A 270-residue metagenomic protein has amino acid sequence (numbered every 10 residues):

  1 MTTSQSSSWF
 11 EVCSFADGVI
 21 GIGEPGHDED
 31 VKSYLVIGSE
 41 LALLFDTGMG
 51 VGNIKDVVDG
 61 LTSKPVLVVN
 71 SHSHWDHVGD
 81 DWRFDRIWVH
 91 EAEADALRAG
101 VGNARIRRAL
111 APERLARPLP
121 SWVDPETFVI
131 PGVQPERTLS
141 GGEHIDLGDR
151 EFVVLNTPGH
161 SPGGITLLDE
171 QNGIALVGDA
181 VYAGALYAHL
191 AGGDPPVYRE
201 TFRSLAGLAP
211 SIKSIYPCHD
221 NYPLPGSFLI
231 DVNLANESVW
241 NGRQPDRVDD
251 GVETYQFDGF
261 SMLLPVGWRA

Functional and structural regions predicted by a protein language model:
M1-S6, E200-A270: Accessory terminal helices/loops
S8-G60, L167-Y182: Conserved beta-strand hairpin/beta-sheet module of binuclear metal-dependent hydrolase folds, prominently
C13-F15, V36, E143-L147, E253-Y255: Short acidic-hydrophobic surface loop/beta-edge motif
D30, G50-N53, S73-G79, S161-G164 (+2 more regions): Active-site environment of divalent metal-dependent phosphoester hydrolases
L44-T47, V66-D76, W88-E91, N156-G159 (+2 more regions): Active-site neighborhood of phospho(di)ester-bond hydrolases with catalytic His/Asp-centered motifs
V51-D146, A183, V232-R247: Active-site HxH/HxHxD metal-binding segment of metal-dependent hydrolases
T138-L168: Core dinuclear metal-dependent hydrolase active-site scaffold
